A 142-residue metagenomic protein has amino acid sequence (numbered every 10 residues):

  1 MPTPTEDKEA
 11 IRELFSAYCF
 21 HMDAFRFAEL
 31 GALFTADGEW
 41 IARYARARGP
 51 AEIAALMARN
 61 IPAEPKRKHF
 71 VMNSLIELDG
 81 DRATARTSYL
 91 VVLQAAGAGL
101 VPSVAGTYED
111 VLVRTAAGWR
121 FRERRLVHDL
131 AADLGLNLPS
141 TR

Functional and structural regions predicted by a protein language model:
M1-A28, A32, A36: Short, low-complexity N-terminal intrinsically disordered segments enriched in polar/charged residues
P4, F15-S16, E39, R43 (+2 more regions): Residues at structural and domain junctions
K8-R12, A17-Y18, I61, R82-A83 (+1 more regions): Generic alpha-helical hydrophobic packing signal
F27-V91: A solvent-exposed, acidic/Ser-Thr-rich amphipathic alpha-helical stretch
P62-R142: A beta-strand edge to alpha-helix "cap/lid" segment located at domain peripheries
